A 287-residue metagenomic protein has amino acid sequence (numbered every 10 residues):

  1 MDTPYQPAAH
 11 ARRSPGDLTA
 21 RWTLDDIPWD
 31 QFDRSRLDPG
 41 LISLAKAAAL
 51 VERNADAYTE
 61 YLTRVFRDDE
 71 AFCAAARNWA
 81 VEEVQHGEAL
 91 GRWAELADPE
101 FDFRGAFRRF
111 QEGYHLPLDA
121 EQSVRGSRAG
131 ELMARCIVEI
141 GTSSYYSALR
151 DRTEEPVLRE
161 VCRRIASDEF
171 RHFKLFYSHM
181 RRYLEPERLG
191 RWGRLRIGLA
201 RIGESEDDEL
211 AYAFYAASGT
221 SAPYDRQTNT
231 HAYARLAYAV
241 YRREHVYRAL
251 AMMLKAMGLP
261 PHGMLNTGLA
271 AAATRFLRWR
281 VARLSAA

Functional and structural regions predicted by a protein language model:
D2-A287: Non-heme di-metal
